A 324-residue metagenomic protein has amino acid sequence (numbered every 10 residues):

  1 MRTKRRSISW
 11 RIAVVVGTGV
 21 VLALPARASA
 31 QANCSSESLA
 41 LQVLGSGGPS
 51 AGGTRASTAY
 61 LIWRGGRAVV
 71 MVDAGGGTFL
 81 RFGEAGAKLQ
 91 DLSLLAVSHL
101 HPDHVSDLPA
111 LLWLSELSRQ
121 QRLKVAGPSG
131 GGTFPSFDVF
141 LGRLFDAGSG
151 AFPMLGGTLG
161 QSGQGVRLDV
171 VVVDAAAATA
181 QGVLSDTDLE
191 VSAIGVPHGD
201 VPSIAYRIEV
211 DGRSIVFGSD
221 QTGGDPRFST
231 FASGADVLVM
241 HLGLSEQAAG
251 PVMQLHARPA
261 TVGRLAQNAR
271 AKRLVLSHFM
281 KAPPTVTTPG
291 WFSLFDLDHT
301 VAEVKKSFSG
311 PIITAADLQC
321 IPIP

Functional and structural regions predicted by a protein language model:
R2, A30-I215, V301-I323: Binuclear metal-dependent hydrolase catalytic cores
R2-V14: Bacterial N-terminal signal peptides that target proteins for export
K4-S7, V21-S29: N-terminal twin-arginine translocation
I8, A51, H99-P102, M253 (+1 more regions): Short N-terminal micro-motifs specific to bacterial/archaeal maturation and metal-cluster initiation sites
A13-A23: Bacterial N-terminal signal peptides
L24-A28, G52, P226: Residue-level recognition of conserved structural "scaffold" positions that shape functional pockets and channels
A205, S214, Q221-Q319: Cap/insert and terminal regions of metallo-dependent hydrolase folds
